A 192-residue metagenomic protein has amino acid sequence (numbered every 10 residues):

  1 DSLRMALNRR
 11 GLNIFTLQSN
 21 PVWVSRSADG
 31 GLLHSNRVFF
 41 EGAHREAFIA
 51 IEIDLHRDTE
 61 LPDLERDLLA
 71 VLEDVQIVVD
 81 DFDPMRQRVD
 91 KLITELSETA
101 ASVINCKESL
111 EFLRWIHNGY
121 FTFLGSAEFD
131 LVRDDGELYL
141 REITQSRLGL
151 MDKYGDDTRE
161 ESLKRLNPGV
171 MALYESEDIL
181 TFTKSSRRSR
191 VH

Functional and structural regions predicted by a protein language model:
D1, M5-N8, T16, N20 (+2 more regions): Charge-rich interaction surfaces and accessory domains that mediate macromolecular binding and assembly
M5, R9-G11, T16-S35: Well-ordered mid-protein domain cores that form the structural environment of catalytic cofactors
S25-V71: Long, continuous compositionally biased terminal/linker segments
